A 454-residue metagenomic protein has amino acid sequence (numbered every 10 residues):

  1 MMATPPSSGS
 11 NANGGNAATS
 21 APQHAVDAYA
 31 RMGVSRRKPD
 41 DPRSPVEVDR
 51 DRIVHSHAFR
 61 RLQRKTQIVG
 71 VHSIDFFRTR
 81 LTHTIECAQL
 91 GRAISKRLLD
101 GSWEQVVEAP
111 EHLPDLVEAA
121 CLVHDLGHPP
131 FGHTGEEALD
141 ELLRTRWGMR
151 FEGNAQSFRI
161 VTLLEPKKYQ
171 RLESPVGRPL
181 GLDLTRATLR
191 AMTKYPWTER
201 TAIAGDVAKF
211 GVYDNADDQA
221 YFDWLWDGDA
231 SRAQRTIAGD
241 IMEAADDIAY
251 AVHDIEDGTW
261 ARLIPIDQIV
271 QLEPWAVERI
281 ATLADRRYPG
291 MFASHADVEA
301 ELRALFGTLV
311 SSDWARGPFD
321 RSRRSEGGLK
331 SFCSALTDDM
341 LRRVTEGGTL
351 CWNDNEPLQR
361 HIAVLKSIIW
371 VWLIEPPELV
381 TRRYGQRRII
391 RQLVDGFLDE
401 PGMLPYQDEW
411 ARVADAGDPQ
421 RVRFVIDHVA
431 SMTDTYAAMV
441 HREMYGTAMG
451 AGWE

Functional and structural regions predicted by a protein language model:
M2-P42, R50, V54-K65, I85 (+4 more regions): Sequence-structural signature of the catalytic-core scaffold of metal-dependent phosphohydrolases that act on
K65-D75, I368-L373: A short small-residue
R78-L81: Low-complexity, highly charged intrinsically disordered N-terminal segments that act as targeting/localization
H83, F131, G135, G153 (+6 more regions): Hydrophobic (often cysteine-bearing) scaffold residues that line and stabilize catalytic clefts of nucleotide/cofactor
S157, I390, V429: A residue-level signal for conserved active-site and pocket-lining positions in enzyme catalytic cores
I280-Q420, M439: C-terminal subdomains that position terminal phosphate/3'-OH groups for nucleotidyl transfer/ligation, primarily on
G402, Q407-M449, W453-E454: C-terminal amphipathic alpha-helical interaction region
